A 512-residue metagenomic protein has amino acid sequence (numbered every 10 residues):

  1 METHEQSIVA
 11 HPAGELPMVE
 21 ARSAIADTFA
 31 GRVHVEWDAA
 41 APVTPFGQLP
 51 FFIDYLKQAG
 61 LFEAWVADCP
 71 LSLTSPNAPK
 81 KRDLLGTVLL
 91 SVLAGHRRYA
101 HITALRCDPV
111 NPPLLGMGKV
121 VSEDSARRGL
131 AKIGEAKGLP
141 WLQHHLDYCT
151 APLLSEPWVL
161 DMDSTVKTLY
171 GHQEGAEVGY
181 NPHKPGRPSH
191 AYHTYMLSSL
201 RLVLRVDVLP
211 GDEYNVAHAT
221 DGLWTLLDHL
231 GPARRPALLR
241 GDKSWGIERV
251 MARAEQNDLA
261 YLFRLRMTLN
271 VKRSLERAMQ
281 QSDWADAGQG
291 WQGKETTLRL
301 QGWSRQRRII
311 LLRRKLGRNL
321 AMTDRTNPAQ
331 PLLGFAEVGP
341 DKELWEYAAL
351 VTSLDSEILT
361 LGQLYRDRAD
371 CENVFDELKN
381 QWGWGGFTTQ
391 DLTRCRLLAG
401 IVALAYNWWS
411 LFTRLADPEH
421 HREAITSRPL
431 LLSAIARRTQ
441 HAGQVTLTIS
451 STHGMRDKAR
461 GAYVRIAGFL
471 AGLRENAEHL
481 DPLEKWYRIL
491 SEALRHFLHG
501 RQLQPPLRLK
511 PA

Functional and structural regions predicted by a protein language model:
M1-R187, A191-P232, A436-A512: Dynamic "connector" segments at or just before major functional cores
E2-E5, E20-G31, V35, A260-N380 (+1 more regions): An anionic, glycine-rich sequence signature occurring as long contiguous blocks
S23, S410-Q440: Conserved nucleotidyltransferase catalytic core and NTase-mimicking acidic/glycine-rich helix/loop elements in nucleic
I102, I358-I401, A405-F412: Short amphipathic alpha-helical "interface-anchor" segments enriched in bulky aromatics
L105, D163, V206-L209, R240-D242 (+3 more regions): Generic beta-strand/beta-sheet core signal
P236-G246: Acidic/histidine-rich, metal-coordinating catalytic segments
M251-A260: Short, surface-exposed basic-aromatic patches at helix termini and helix-loop junctions that form
